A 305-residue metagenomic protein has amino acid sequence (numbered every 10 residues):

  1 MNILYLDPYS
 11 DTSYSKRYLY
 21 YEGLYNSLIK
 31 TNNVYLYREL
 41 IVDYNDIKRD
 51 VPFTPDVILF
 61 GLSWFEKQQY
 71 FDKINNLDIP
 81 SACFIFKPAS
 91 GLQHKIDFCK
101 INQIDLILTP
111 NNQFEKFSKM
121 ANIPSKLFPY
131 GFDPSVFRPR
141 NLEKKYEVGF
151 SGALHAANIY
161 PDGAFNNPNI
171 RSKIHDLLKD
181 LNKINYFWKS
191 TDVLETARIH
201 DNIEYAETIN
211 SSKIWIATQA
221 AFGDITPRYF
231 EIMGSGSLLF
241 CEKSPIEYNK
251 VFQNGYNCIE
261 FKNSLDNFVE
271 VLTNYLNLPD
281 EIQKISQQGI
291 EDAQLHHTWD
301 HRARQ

Functional and structural regions predicted by a protein language model:
M1-R49, F53, G61-K73, P80 (+3 more regions): Nucleotide-sugar donor-binding catalytic core of glycosyltransferases
P227, N263, H297: Residue-level signal for the nucleotide or nucleotide-sugar donor/cofactor binding architecture
I232, C258, T298: Hydrophobic, well-ordered secondary-structure elements that form the walls of internal hydrophobic environments
N254-Y256: Glycine-centered loop/turn motifs
C258-S264, N274-P279: Conserved acidic donor-binding segment of nucleotide-sugar-dependent glycosyltransferases
V271: Short amphipathic alpha-helices within nucleic acid-binding modules
N277-Q305: A charged, aromatic-enriched C-terminal amphipathic alpha-helix characteristic of glycosyltransferases across folds
